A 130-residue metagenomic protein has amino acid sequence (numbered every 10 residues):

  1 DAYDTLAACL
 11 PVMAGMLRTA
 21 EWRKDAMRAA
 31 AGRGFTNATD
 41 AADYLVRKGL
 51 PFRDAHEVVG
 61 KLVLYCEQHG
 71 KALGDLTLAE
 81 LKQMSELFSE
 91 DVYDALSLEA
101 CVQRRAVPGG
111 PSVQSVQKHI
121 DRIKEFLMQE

Functional and structural regions predicted by a protein language model:
D1-E130: Glycine-rich cofactor/substrate-binding loops
